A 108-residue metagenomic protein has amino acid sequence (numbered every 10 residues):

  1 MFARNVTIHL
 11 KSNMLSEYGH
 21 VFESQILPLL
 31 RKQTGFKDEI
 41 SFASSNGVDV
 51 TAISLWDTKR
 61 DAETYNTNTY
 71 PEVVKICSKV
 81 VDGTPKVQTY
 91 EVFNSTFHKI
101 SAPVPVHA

Functional and structural regions predicted by a protein language model:
M1-T51, L55-P71, S78-A108: Short S/T/G/P-rich N-terminal loop/turn motif that feeds into the first structured element of a domain
